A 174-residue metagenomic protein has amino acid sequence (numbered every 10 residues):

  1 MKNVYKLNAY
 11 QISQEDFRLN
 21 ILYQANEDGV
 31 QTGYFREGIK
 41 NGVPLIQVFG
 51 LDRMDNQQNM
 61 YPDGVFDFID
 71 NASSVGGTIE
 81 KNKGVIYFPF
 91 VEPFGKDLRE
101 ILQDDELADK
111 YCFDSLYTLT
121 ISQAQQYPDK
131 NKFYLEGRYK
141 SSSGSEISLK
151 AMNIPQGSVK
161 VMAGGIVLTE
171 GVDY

Functional and structural regions predicted by a protein language model:
M1-Y174: Surface-exposed, low-hydrophobicity segments enriched in Gly/Pro/acidic/Ser residues that characterize the mature
